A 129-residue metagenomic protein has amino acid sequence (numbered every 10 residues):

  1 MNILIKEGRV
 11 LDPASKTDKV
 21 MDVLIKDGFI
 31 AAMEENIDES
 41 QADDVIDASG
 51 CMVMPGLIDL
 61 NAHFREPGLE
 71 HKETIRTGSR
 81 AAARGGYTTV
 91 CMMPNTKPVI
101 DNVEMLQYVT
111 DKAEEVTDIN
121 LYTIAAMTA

Functional and structural regions predicted by a protein language model:
M1-L4, V10-G56: Histidine-rich, glycine-flanked metal-binding segment
G8, G28, A82, G86 (+1 more regions): Residue-level signal for inorganic ion chemistry
E35, P94-P98, A126: Short, ordered loop/turn segments at secondary-structure junctions
I46-D47, M92, T123: General beta-strand structural signal in soluble alpha/beta enzymes
C51-V116: Metal-associated gating/positioning segment near the N- to mid-region
A82, A126-A129: Conserved phosphate-binding/catalytic loop of the ribokinase/pfkB sugar-kinase fold
D111-M127: A glycine-rich helix N-cap at a beta->alpha junction
